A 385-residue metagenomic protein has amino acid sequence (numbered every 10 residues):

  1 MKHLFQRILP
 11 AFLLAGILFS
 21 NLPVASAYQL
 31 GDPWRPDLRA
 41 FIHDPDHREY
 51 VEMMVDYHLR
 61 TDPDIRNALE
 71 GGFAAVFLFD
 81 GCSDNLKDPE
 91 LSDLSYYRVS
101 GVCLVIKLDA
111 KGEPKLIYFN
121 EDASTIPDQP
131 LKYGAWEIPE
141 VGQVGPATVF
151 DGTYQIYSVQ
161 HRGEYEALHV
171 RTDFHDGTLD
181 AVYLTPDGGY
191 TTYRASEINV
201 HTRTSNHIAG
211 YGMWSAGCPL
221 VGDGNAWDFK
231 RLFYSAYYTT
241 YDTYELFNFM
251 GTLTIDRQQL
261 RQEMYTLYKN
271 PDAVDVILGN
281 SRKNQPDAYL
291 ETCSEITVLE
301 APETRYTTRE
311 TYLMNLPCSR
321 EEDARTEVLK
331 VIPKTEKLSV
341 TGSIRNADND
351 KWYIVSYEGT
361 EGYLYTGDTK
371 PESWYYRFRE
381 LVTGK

Functional and structural regions predicted by a protein language model:
M1-F12: Bacterial N-terminal signal peptides that target proteins for export
A11-S20: Bacterial N-terminal signal peptides
F19-Q29: Sec-dependent signal peptide cleavage junction
Y28-A209, W227-T292: Cell wall/extracellular polymer interaction/catalysis modules
S215-K230: Short beta-strand-centered segments at strand-helix junctions
C293-E300, S356-K385: Boundary regions of SH3-family modules and the immediately adjacent low-complexity/disordered segments in eukaryotic
L316-K334: SH3/SH3-like (including bacterial SH3b) beta-barrel domains that bind proline-rich motifs or cell-wall ligands
K330-D368: SH3/SH3-like beta-barrel superfamily modules
